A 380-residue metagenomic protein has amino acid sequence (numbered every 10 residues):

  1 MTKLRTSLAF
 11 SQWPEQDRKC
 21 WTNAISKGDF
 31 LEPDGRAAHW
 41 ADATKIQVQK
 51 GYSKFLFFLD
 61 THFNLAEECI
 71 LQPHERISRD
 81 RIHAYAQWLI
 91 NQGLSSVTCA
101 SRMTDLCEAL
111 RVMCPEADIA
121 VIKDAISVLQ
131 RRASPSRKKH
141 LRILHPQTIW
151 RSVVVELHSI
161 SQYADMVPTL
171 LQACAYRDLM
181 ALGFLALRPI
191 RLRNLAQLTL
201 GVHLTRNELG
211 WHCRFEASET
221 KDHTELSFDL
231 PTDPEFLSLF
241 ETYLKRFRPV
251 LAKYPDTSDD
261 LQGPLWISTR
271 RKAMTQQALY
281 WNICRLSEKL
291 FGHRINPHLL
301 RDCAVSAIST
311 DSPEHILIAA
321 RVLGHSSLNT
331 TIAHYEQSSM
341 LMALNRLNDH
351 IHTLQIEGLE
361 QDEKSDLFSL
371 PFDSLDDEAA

Functional and structural regions predicted by a protein language model:
M1-V128, S136-H140, I295, L317 (+3 more regions): Charge-rich, intrinsically disordered N-terminal extensions that act as flexible nucleic-acid engagement or regulatory
E116-A117, C174, M180-W211: Short, charged phosphate-coordinating catalytic segments
R151-L192: Basic, Lys/Arg- and aromatic-enriched nucleic-acid-binding interface segment
Q197-L237: Conserved tyrosine-mediated DNA breakage-rejoining catalytic core shared by Y-recombinases
P231-H293: Active-site/catalytic core of tyrosine-dependent DNA strand-transfer enzymes
A252-Y254, R271-A273, Y280-R321, H325-L328 (+1 more regions): Short, basic (Lys/Arg/His-rich) helix/loop patches that form interaction surfaces in the mid-to-C-terminal regions
V322-I351: Catalytic-site neighborhood detector that most strongly recognizes the C-terminal catalytic loop/helix of tyrosine
D349-A380: C-terminal secondary-structure termini that scaffold catalytic or DNA-interacting sites
